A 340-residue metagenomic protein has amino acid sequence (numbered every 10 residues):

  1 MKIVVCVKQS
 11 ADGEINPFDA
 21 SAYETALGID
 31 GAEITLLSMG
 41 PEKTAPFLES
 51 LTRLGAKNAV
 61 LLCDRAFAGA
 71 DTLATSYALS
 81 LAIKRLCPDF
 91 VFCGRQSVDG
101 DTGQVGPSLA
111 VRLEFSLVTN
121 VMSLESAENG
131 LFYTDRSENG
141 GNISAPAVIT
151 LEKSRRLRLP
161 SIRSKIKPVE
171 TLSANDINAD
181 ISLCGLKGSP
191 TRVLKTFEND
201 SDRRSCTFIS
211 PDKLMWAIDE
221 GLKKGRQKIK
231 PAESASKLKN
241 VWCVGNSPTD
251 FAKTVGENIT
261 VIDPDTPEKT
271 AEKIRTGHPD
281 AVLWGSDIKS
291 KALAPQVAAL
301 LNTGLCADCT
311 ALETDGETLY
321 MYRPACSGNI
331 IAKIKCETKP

Functional and structural regions predicted by a protein language model:
M1-P340: N-terminal glycine-rich FAD/FM-binding segment characteristic of electron-transfer flavoproteins
